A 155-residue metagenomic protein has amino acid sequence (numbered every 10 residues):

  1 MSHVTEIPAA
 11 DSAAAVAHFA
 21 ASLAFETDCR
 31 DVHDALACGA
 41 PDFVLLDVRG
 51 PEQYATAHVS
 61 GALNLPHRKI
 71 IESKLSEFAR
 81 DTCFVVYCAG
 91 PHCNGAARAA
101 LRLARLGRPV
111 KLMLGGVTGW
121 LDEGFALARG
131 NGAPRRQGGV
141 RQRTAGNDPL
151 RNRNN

Functional and structural regions predicted by a protein language model:
M1-L45, R49-T56, G130-N155: Flexible, polar/low-complexity N-terminal or interdomain linker segments that lie immediately upstream of folded
F25, N64-R68: A conditional alpha-helix N-cap/helix-loop micro-motif detector
G39-L45, S60-G61, C83, P109: Short active-site oxyanion
Y54-S60, W120: Short loop/helix-cap segments at secondary-structure boundaries that form the rim of catalytic
V59-G61, A99-R102, F125-L127: Short, glycine/charged-enriched secondary-structure capping and boundary segments
L63, D81, L127-N131: Short, hinge-like loop/turn segments at secondary-structure boundaries
K69-K74: Alpha-helical scaffolding within the catalytic cores of extracellular/periplasmic polymer-degrading hydrolases
L75-L121: Catalytic cysteine-centered active loop of the rhodanese-like fold, especially the PTP/DSP P-loop
